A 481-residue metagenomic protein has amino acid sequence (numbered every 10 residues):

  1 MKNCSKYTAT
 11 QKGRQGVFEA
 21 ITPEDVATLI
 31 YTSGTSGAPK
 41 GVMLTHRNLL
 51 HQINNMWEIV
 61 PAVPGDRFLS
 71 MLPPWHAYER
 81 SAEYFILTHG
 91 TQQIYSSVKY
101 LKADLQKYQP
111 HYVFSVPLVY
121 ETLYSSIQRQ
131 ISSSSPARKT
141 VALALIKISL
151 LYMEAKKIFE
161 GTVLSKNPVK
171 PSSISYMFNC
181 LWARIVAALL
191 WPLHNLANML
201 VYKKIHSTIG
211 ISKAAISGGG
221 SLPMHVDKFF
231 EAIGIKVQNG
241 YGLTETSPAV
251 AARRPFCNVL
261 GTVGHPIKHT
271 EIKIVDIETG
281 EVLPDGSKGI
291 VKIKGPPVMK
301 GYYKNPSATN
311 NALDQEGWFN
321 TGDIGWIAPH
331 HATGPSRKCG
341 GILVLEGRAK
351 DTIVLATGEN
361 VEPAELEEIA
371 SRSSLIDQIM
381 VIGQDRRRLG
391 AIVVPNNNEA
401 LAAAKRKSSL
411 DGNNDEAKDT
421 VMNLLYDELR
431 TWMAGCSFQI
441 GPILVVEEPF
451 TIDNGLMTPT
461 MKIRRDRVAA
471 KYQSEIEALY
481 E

Functional and structural regions predicted by a protein language model:
T8-Y31, A38, P61-R67: Conserved pre-ATP/AMP-binding loop-to-beta segment of ANL
A27-I53: Conserved AMP-binding A3 loop
T32, T279-G286, I290-L355: Conserved ATP-binding/catalytic segment of the ANL
L50-R67, P74-F178, W182-K203, K236: Conserved AMP-binding/adenylation subdomain of ANL enzymes
L189-N195, Y202, S207-K273, I277-G289 (+2 more regions): Conserved ATP-binding loop and adjacent catalytic segment of the adenylate-forming AMP-binding
V298, G334-S371, E399-D419, C436-I440 (+2 more regions): Adenylate-forming
I324, R372-E399, L429: C-terminal boundary motif of the adenylate-forming
Q378-I382, Y426-E481: Conserved C-terminal "lid"/linker of ANL adenylate-forming enzymes
